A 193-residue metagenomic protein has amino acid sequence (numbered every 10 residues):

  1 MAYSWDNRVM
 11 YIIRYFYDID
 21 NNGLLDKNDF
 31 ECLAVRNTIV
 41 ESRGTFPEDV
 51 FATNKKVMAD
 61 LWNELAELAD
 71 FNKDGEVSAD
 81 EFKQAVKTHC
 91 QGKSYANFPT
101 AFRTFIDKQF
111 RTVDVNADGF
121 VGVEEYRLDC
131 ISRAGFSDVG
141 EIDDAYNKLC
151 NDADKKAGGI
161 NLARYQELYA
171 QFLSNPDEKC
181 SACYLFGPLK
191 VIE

Functional and structural regions predicted by a protein language model:
M1-D6, T53-N54, F98, D138 (+1 more regions): General structural signal for secondary-structure boundaries
A2-D60, D70: Eukaryote-specific detector of the first structured module of a protein
L61-E193: EF-hand and EF-hand-like Ca2+-sensor regions
